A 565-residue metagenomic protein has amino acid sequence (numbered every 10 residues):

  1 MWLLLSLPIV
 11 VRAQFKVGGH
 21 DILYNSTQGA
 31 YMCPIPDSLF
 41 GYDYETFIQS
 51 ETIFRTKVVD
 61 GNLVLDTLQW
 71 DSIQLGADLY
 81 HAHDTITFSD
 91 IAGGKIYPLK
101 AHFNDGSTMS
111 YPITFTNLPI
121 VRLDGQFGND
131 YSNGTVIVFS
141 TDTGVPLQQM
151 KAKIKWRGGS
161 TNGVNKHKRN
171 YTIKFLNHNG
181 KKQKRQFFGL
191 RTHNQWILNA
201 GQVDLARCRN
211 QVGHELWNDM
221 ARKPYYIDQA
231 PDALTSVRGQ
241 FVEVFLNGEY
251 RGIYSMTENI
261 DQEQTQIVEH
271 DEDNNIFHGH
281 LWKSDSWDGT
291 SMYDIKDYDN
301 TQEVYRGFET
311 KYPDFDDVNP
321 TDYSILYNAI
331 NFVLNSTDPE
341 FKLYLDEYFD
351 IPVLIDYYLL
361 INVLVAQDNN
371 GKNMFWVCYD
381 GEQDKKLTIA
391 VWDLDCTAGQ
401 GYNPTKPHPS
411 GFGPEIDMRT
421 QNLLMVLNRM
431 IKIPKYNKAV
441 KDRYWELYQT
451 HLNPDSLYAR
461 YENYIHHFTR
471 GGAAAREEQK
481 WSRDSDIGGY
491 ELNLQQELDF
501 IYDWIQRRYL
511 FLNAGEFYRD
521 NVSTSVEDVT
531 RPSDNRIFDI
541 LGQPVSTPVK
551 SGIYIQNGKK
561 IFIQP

Functional and structural regions predicted by a protein language model:
M1-Q14, V526: Bacterial Sec-dependent N-terminal signal peptides
A13-A92: Predominantly extracytoplasmic/ectodomain segments of secreted and cell-surface proteins
G94-D105, S551-K560: Append "Rare intracellular matches occur via the same short Y/T/C beta-strand/loop motifs
S107-F115, I561: C-terminal edge beta-strand
P112-S132: Low-complexity, Pro/Ser/Thr- and charge-rich linker/hinge segments at domain boundaries
M150-A152, N162, K166, K311-G371 (+2 more regions): Middle-to-C-terminal accessory/interaction subdomains
T172-Q186, L190-R207, H214, D219-P224 (+4 more regions): Internal "kinase-insert"/substrate-recognition segments embedded within catalytic cores of ATP-dependent enzymes
F517-L541: Residue-level detector of functionally pivotal "anchor" positions at catalytic/ligand-binding pockets or at interdomain
